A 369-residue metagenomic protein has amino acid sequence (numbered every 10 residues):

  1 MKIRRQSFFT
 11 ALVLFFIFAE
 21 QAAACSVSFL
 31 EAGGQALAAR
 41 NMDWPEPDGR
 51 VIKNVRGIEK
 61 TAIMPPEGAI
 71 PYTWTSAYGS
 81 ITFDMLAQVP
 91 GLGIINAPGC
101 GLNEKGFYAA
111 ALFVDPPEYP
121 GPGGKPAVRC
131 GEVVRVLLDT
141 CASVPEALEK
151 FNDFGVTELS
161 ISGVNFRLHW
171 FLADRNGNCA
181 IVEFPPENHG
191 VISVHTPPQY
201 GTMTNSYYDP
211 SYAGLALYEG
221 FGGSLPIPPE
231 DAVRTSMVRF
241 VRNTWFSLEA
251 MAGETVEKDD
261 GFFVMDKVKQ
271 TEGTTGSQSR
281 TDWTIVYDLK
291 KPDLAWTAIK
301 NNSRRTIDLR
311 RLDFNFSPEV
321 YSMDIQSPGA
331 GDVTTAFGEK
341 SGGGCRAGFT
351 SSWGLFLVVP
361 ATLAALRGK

Functional and structural regions predicted by a protein language model:
M1-R5: N-terminal secretory signal peptides that target proteins for export/translocation
T10-A19, P360-T362: Bacterial N-terminal signal peptides
A23-L37, P45, R50-I52, K60-M64 (+4 more regions): C-terminus-biased signal that marks the final domain/tail of proteins
A24-K125, E158: A contiguous strand-loop segment
N103-K105, L138-E146, G253-T255, K290-K291: A short, structured loop/turn motif at beta-sheet edges
P117-E118, G124-R167: Intrinsically disordered, low-complexity linker/loop segments enriched in Gly/Pro and charged/polar residues
G342-L355: Juxtamembrane/start-of-transmembrane alpha-helix segments at the extracytoplasmic/lumenal side of membrane anchors
S352-G368: A cross-kingdom C-terminal cell-surface attachment/processing module
